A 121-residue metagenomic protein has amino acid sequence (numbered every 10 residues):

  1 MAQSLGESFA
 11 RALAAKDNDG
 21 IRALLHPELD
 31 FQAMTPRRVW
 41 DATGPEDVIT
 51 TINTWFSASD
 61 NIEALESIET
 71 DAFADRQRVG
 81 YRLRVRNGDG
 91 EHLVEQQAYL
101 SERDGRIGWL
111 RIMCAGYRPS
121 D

Functional and structural regions predicted by a protein language model:
M1, L5, D47, H92: Soluble or luminal CAZymes and related metallo-dependent hydrolases
A2-A12, R106-G108, P119-D121: Terminal "cap-and-tail" regions of soluble proteins that handle hydrophobic small molecules
A2-Q3, R37-R38, R82: A short, structure-level motif marking secondary-structure boundaries and short turns
Q3-P27: Short acidic-aromatic low-complexity motifs
A12, Q32, V85-R86: Alpha-helix C-capping/helix-to-loop hinge sites
G20, H26-T70: A solvent-exposed, acidic/Ser-Thr-rich amphipathic alpha-helical stretch
I49-D121: A beta-strand edge to alpha-helix "cap/lid" segment located at domain peripheries
